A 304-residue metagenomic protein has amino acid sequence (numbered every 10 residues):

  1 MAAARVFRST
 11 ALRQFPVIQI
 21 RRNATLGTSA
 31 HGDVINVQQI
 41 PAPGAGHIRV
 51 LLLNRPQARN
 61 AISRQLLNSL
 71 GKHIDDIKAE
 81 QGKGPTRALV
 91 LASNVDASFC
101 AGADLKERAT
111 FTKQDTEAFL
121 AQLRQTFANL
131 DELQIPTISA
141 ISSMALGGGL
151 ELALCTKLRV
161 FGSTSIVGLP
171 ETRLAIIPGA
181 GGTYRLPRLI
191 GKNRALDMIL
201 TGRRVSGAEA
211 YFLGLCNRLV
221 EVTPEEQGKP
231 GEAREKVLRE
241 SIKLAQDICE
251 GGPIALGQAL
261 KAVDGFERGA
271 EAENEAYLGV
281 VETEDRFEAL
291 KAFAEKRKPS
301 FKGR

Functional and structural regions predicted by a protein language model:
A2-A92, A128: Conserved CoA-thioester-binding segment of acyl-CoA-metabolizing enzymes
G44, V160-S165, C216-A272, L278 (+2 more regions): C-terminal long alpha-helix characteristic of the crotonase
P85-T86, A92-A128, A145, A175: Glycine- (often His-adjacent) and acidic-residue-rich active-site loop that binds/positions the CoA thioester
A101-A103, L186, R194-R203: Short helix- or helix-capping micro-motifs that position conserved polar/aromatic residues at function-defining sites
T126-L174, R204: Glycine-rich beta-to-alpha active-site loop
R203-E209: Acidic, divalent-metal-coordinating active-site segment for phosphoryl/phosphodiester hydrolysis, typified by short
